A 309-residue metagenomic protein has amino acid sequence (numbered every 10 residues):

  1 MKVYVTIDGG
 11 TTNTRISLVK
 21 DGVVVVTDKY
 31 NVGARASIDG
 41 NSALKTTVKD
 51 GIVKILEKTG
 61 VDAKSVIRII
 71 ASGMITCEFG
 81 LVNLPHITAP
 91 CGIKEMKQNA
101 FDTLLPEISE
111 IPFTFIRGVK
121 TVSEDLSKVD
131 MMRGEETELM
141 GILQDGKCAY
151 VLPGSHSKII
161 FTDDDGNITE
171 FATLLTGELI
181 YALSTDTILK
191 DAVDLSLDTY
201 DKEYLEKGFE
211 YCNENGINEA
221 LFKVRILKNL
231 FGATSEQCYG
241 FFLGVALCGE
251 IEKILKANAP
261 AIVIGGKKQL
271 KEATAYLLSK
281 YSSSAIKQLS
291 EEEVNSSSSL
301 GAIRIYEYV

Functional and structural regions predicted by a protein language model:
Y4-L44: Short glycine-rich, Thr/Ser-proximal phosphate-binding strand/loop in the N-terminal lobe of ATP-dependent enzymes
N13, P260-L277, N295: Glycine-rich phosphate-binding loops at beta-strand->alpha-helix junctions
T27-I67, T76-F79, N83, D191-A192 (+1 more regions): N-terminal phosphate-binding loop and adjacent alpha-helix
A36-G40, V119-E214: Glycine-rich phosphate-binding loop plus the immediately following alpha-helix
T59-D102, S109-V129: Short beta-strand-loop/turn "lid" adjacent to the catalytic site in phosphate-handling enzymes
A63-I75, G154, L247, N258-K268: Short glycine-rich phosphate-binding loop at a beta-alpha junction
E210-K253: Adenine-nucleotide phosphate-binding core of ATP-dependent small-molecule kinases
Q288-V309: Glycine-rich phosphate-binding/hydrolytic loop that grips phosphoryl groups
